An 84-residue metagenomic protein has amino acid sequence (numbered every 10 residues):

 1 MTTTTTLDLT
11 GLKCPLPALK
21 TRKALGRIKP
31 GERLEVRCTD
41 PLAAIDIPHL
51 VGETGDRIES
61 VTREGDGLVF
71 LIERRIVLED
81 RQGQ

Functional and structural regions predicted by a protein language model:
M1-T2, E73: Short, compositionally biased "basic patch" segments
T2-D8: Right-handed parallel beta-helix/beta-solenoid
T5, L34, L68-F70: Conserved beta-strand core positions
L9-V61: Amphipathic, hydrophobic secondary-structure cores in small proteins
P48-Q84: C-terminal structural segments of small proteins and small subunits
